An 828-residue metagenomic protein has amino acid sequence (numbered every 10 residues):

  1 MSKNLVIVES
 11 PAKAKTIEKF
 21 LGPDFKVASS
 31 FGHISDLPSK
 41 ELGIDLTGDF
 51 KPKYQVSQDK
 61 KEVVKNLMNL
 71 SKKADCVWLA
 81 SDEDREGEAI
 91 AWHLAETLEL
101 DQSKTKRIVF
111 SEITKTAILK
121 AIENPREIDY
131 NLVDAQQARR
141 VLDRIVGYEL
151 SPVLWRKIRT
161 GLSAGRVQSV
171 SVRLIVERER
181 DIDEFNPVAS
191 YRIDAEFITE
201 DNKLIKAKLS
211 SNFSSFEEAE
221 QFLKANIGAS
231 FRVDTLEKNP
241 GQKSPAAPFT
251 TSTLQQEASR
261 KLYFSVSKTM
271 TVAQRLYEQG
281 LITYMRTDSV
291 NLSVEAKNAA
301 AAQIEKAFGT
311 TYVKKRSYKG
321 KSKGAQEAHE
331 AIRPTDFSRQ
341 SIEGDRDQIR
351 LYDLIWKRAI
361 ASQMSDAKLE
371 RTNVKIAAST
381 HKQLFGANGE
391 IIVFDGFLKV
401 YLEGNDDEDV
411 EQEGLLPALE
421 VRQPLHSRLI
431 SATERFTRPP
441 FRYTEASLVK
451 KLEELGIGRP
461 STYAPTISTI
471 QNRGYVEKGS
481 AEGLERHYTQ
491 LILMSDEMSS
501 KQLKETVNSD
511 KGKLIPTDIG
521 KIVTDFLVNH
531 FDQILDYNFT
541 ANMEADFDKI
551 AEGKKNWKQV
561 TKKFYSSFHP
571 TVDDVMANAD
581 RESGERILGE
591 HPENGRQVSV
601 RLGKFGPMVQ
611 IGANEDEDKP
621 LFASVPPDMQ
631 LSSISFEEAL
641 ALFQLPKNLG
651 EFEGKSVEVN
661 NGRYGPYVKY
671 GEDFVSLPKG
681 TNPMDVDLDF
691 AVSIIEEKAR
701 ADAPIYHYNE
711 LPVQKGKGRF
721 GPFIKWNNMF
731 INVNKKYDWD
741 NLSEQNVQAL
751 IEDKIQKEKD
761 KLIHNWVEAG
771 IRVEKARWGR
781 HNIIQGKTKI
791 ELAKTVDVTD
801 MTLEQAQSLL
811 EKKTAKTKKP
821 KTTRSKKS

Functional and structural regions predicted by a protein language model:
M1-R140, E149-L150, S210, G309 (+3 more regions): Intrinsically disordered, low-complexity regulatory segments
S2-L5, T16, T97, S151 (+4 more regions): Basic, low-complexity terminal or inter-domain segments flanking catalytic cores
P11-A14, F31-L37, E83-G87, S111-T116 (+6 more regions): Conserved nucleotide-binding/hydrolysis micro-motifs of P-loop NTPases
K53, S81-E83, D101-K106, R126-V133 (+7 more regions): Short, polar/flexible loop-turn hinges at active-site or ligand-entry regions and domain interfaces
I113-F197, K238-Q242: C-terminal or mid-to-C-terminal helical accessory/interaction module adjacent to the motor/catalytic core
S214-P248, Q255, E420-H426, T433 (+1 more regions): Metal- or metallocofactor-binding catalytic centers and their adjacent structured scaffolds across diverse enzyme
Q255-E257, K261-S265, T269: A conserved hydrophobic secondary-structure block that centers on an alpha-helix together with its immediately flanking
